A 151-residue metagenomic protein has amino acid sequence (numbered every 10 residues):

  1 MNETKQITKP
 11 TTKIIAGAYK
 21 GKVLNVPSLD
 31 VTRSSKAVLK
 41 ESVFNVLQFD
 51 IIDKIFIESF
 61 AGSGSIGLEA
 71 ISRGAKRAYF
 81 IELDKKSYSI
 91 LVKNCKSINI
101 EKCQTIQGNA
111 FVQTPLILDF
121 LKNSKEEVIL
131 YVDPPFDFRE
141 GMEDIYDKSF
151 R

Functional and structural regions predicted by a protein language model:
M1-R151: Class I S-adenosyl-L-methionine-dependent methyltransferase catalytic core
